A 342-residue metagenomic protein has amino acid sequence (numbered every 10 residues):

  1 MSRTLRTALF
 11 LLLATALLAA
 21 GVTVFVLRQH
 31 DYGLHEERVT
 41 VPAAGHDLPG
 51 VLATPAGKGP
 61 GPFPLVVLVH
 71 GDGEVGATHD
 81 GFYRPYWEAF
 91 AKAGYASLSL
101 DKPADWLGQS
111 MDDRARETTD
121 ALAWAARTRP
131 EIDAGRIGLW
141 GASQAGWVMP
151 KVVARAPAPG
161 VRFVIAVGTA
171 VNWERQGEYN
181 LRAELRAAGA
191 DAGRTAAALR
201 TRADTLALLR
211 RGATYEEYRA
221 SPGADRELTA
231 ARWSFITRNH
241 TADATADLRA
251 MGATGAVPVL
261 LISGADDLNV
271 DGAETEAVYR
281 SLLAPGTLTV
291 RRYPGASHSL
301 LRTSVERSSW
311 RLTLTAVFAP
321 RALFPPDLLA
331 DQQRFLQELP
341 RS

Functional and structural regions predicted by a protein language model:
F25-G61: N-terminal cap/lid segment of alpha/beta-hydrolase-fold proteins
G61-G71: Short beta-strand element of the alpha/beta-hydrolase
V75-Y86, K102, A273: The serine-hydrolase catalytic nucleophile loop
W87-L107: Conserved alpha/beta-hydrolase
Q109-R129: Alpha/beta-hydrolase active-site loop
W124-E131, G135-A187: Primarily recognizes the serine-hydrolase "nucleophile elbow" in alpha/beta-hydrolase and SGNH/GDSL folds
I165-M251: Accessory cap/linker subdomain of secreted extracellular hydrolases
G255, L261-S263: Short beta-strand/loop motif that positions the catalytic acidic residue of the alpha/beta-hydrolase fold
